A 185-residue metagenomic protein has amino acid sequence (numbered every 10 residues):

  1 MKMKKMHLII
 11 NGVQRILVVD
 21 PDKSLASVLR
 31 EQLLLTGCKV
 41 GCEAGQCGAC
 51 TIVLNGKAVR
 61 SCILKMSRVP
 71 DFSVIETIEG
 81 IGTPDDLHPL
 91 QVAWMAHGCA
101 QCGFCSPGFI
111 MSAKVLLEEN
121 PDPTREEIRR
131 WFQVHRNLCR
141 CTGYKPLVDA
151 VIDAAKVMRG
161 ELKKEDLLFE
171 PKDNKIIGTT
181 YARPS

Functional and structural regions predicted by a protein language model:
M1-S185: Signature of N-terminal electron-transfer/Fe-S-associated modules in redox systems
